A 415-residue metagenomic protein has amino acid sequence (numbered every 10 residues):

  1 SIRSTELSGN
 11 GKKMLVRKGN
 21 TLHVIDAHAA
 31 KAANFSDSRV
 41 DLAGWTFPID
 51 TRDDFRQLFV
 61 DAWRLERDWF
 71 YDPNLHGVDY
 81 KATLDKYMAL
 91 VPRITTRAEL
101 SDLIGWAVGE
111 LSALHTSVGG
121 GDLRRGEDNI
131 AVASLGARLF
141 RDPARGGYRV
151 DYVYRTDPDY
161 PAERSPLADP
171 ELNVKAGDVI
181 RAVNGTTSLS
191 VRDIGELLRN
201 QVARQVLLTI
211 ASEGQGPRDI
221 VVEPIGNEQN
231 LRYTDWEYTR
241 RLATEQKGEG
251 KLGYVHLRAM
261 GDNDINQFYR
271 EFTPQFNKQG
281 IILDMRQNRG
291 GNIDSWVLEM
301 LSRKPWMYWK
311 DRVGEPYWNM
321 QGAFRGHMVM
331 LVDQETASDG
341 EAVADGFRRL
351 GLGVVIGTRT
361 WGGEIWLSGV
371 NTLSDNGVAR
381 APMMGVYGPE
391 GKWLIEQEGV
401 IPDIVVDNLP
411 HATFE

Functional and structural regions predicted by a protein language model:
S1, T5, L22-V24, V150: Hydrophobic beta-strand positions in blades of beta-propellers and related beta-sheet-rich domains
I2-R17: Conserved beta-propeller blade repeats
L15-N20, A211-S212: Beta-strand C-termini and the immediately following turn/loop, strongest in propeller blades
G19-A29, N34: Structural motif
S38-L111, H115, Y148, D159: Terminal targeting/pro-maturation regions of precursor/exported proteins
R52, R67-Y71, D157-L167, R181-G377 (+1 more regions): Cleft-lining beta-strand/loop regions that shape enzyme active-site pockets
P92-R149, G216-T239: Extended, small/polar residue-biased N-terminal targeting/export presequences and adjacent propeptide/linker tracts
I130-S190, G261-D262, M384-G385: PDZ/PDZ-like domain segments forming the peptide/carboxylate-binding groove, activating on the N-terminal beta-strands
